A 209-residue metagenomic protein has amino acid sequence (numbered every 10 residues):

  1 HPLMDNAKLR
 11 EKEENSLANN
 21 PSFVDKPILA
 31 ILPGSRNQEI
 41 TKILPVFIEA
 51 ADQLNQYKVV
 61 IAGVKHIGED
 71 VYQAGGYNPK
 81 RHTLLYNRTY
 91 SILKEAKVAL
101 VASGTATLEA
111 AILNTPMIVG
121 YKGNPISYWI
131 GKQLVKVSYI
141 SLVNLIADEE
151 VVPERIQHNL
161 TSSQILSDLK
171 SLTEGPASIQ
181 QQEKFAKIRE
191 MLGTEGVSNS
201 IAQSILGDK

Functional and structural regions predicted by a protein language model:
H1-K209: Nucleotide-activated sugar donor-binding and catalytic core shared by glycosyltransferases and related lipid-linked
